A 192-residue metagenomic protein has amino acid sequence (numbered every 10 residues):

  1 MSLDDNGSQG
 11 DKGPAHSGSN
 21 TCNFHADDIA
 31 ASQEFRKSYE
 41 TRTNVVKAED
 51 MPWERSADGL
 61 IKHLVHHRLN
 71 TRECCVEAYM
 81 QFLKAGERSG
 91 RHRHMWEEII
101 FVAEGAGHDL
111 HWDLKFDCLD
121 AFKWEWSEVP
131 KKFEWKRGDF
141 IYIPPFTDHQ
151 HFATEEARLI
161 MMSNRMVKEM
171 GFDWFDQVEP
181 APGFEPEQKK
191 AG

Functional and structural regions predicted by a protein language model:
M1-C74, G90, A181, P186-G192: A short, N-terminal "cap"/entry segment at the start of jelly-roll beta-barrel domains of the cupin/DSBH fold
A78, R88, E97, P130 (+1 more regions): A structural connector/turn signal
Y79-H94, K115-F116: Conserved short histidine dyad/triad with adjacent acidic residue
R88-S89, G105-H111: Short beta-strand segments in beta-sandwich/barrel cores
F101, L114-F146: Short acidic-glycine-tyrosine-enriched beta hairpin
A103-E104, E155: A cytosolic small-molecule/anion-sensing beta-strand core signal
E134-G171: Ligand-binding loop in jelly-roll beta-barrel domains
V167-P186: Short peripheral tails and domain-boundary helices/loops at the edges of structured domains
